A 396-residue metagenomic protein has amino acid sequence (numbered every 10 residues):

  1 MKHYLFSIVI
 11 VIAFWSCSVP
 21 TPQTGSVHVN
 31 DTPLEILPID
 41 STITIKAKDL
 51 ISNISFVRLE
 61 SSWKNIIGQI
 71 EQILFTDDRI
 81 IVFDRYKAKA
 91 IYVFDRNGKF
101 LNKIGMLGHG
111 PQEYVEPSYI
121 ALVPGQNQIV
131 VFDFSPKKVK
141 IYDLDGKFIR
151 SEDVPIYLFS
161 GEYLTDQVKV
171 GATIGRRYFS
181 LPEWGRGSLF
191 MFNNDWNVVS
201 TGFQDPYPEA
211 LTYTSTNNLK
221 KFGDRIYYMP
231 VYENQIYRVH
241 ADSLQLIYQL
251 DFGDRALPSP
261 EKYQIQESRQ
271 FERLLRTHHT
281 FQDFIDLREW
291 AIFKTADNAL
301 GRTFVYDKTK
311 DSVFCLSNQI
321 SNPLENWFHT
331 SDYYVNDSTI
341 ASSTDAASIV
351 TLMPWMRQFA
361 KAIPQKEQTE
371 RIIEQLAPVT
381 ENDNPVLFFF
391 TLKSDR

Functional and structural regions predicted by a protein language model:
F14-S16: C-terminal motif of bacterial Sec signal peptides marking the signal peptidase cleavage site
P22-E60: Blade/loop signatures of beta-propeller domains
E60-Q69, K99-Q126, D133: Blade-loop segments of beta-propeller domains
W63, G105-E113, D153-S160, D205-E209 (+2 more regions): Short coil/turn segments at the loop-to-beta-strand junctions that recur within blades of beta-propeller repeat folds
Q69-Q72, V115-I120, I156-L164, A210-N218 (+2 more regions): Repeated scaffold domains used in trafficking and secretory/extracellular systems, primarily beta-propellers
R79-R85, N127-D133, Q167-L181, K220-Y237 (+2 more regions): Short beta-strand elements that form the blades of beta-propeller/WD-repeat-like and other beta-sheet-rich scaffold
E116, F132-R186, S200-P208: Asp-box/WD-like beta-propeller blade repeats and closely related beta-sheet repeat scaffolds
I247-R269, T309-N336, V350: Conserved blade-ending motifs and adjacent loop-strand segments that build the rim/top face of beta-propeller domains
